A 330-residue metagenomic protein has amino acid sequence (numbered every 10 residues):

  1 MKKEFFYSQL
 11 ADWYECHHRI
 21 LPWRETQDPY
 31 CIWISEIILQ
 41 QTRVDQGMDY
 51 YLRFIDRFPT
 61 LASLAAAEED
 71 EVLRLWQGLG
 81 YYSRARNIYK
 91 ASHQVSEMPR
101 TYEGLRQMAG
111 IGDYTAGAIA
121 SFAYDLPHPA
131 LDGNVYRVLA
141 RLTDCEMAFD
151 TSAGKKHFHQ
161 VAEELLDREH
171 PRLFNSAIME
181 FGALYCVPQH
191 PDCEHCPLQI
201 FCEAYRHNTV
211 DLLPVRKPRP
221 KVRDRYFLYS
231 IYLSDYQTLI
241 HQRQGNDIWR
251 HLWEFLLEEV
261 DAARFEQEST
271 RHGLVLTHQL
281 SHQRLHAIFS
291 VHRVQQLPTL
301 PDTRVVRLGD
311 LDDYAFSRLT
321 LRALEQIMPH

Functional and structural regions predicted by a protein language model:
M1-R19, E25, A183-H330: Intrinsically disordered, low-complexity, charged terminal extensions of DNA damage-control enzymes
K2-D192, L198-H207, D211: Catalytic cores of DNA base-excision repair glycosylases
